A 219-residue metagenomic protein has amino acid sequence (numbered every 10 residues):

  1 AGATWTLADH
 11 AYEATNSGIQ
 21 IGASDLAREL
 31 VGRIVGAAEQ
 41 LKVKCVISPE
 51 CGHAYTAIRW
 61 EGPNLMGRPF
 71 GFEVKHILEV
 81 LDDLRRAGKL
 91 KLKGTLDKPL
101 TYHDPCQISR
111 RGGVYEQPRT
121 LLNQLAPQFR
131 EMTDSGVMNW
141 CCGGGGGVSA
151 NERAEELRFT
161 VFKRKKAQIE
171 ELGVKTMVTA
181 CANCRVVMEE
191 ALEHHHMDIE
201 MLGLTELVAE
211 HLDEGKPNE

Functional and structural regions predicted by a protein language model:
A1-E219: Iron-sulfur cluster-binding electron-transfer modules in prokaryotic oxidoreductases
